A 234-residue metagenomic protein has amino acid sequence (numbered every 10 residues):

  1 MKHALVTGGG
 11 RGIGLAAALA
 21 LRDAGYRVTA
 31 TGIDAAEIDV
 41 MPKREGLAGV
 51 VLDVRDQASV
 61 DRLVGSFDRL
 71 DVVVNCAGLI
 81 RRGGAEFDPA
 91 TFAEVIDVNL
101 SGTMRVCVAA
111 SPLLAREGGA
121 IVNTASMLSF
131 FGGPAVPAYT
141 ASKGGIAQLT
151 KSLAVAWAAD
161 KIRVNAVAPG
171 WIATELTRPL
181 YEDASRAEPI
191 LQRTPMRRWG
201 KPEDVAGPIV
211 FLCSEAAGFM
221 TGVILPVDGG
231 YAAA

Functional and structural regions predicted by a protein language model:
G10-R11: Conserved glycine-rich cofactor-binding loop
C76-R81, G230: Conserved NAD(P)H cofactor-binding loop of Rossmann-fold oxidoreductase domains
G83-I96, I190: Substrate-binding pocket helix/loop in short-chain dehydrogenase/reductase
C107, S142, T150: Active-site helix of classical SDR
S126: Residue(s) in the substrate-gating loop at a strand-loop-helix junction that position the organic substrate next
A158, R163, M220-G222: Short, small/polar-rich loop/turn modules that mediate ligand/substrate recognition or access, typified
R198-V227, Y231-A233: C-terminal substrate-recognition "lid" of short-chain dehydrogenase/reductases
